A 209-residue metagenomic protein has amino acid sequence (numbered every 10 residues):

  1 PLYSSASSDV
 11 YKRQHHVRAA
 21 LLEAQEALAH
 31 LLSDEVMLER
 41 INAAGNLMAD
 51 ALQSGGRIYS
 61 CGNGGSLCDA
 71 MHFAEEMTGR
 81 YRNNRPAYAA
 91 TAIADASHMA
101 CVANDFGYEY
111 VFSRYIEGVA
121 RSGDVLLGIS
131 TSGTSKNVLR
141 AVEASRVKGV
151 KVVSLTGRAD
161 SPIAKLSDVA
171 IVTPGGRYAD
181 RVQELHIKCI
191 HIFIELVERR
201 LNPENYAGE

Functional and structural regions predicted by a protein language model:
P1, Q14, L38-I41, E109: Short, structured helix-loop boundary elements
P1-Y11: Single conserved hydrophobic/aromatic residue that forms the stacking wall/gate of nucleotide- or nucleobase-binding
R13, V36-R40, N63-S66, R146: Residue-level recognition of alpha-helical structural elements
R13-L38: Active-site-proximal helix-loop elements at catalytic-domain edges
A27, S54-G55, S122, L166: Structured helix-beta-strand junction loops
L32-S54: A short, well-structured juxtamembrane/interface segment
N46-A70: Charged, well-structured alpha/beta interaction segments
S66, M71-A207: Glycine-rich phosphate-binding loops that contact phosphosugars or nucleotide phosphates
